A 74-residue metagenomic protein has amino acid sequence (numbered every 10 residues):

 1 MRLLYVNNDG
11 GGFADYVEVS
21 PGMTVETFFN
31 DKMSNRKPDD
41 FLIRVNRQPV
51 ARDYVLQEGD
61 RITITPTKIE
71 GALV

Functional and structural regions predicted by a protein language model:
M1-V74: Ubiquitin-like/PB1-type beta-grasp interaction modules and other compact soluble beta-rich domains
